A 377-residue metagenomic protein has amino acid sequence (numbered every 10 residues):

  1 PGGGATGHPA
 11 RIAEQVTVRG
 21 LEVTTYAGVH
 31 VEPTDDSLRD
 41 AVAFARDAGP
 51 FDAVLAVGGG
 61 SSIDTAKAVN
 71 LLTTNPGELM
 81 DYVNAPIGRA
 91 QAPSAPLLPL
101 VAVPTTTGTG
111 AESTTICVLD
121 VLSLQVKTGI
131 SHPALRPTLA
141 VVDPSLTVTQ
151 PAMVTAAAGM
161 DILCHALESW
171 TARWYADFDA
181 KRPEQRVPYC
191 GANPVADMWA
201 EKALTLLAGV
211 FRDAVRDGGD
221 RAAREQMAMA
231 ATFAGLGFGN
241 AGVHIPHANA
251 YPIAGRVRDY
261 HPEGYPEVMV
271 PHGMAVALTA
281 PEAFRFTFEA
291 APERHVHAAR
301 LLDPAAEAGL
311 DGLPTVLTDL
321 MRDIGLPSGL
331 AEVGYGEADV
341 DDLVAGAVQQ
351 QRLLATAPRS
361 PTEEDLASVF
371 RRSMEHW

Functional and structural regions predicted by a protein language model:
P1-A53, L330: ATP/NTP phosphate-donor binding region
R11-I12, D40-V42, S62-N75, S113-T114: Short Gly/Thr/Asp-enriched flexible loops that form oxyanion-binding sites at enzyme active sites
T74-P188, A290, R294-H297: A glycine/threonine-rich phosphate-anchoring loop and its flanking beta-alpha core in nucleotide/phosphate-binding
R173-N240, H244, A254, R258: Glycine-rich phosphate/diphosphate-binding loops and the adjacent beta-loop-alpha structural elements that coordinate
R173-R182, A214-Q226, A241-P246, G264-V270 (+4 more regions): Flexible, glycine/charged-enriched surface loops at secondary-structure junctions
G255-D339, H376: Gly/Pro-rich interdomain helix-loop hinge
E337-W377: Short, amphipathic C-terminal "tail helix"
